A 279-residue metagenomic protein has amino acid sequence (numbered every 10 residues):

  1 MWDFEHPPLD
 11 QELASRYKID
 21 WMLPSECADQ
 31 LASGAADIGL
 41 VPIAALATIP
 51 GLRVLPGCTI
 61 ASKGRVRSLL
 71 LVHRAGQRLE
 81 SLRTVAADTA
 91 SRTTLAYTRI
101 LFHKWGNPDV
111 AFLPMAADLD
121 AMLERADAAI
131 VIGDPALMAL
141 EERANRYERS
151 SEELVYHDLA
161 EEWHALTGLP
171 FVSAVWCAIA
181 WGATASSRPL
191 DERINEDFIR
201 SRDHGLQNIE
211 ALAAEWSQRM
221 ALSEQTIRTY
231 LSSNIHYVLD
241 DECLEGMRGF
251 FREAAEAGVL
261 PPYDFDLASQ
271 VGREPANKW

Functional and structural regions predicted by a protein language model:
M1-A36, L40: Intrinsically disordered, low-complexity, positively charged segments
M1-Q11, M22, R67-M122, A126-D127 (+2 more regions): Bilobed "Venus flytrap"/periplasmic-binding protein-like clamshell domains and structurally analogous long
L23-S25, A35-A47, C58, V131-A136 (+2 more regions): Beta->alpha turn/N-cap motifs
L31-A32, M122-L123, A254: Hydrophobic residues within well-ordered alpha-helices
P56-Q77, A165-T184: Hydrophobic/proline-rich hinge and linker segments of small-molecule sensing/allosteric domains, predominantly
L113-W216: Pocket-lining segment of extracytoplasmic ligand-binding domains
A185-E253: Secondary-structure end/capping motifs
L244, R252-W279: Long, low-complexity C-terminal extensions of enzymes
